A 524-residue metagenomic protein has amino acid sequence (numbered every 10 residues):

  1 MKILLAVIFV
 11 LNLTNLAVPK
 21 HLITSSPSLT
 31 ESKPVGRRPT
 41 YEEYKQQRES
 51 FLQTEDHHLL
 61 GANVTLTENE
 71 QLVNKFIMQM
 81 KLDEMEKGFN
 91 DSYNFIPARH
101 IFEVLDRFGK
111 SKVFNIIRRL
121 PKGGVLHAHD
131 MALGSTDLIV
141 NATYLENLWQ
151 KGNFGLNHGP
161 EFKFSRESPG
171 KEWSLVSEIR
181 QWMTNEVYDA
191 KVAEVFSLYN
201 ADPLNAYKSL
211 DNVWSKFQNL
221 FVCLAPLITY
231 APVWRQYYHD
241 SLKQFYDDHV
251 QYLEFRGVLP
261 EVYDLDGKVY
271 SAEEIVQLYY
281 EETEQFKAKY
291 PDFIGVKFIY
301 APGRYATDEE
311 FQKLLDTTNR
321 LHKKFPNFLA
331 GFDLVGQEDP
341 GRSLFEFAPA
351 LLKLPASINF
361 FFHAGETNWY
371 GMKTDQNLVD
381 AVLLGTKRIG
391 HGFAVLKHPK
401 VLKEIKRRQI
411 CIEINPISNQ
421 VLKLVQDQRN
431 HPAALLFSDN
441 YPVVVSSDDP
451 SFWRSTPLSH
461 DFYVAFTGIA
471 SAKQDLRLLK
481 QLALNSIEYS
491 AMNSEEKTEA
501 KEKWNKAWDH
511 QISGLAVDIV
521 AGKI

Functional and structural regions predicted by a protein language model:
M1-P19: Cleavable N-terminal signal peptides of Sec/SRP-targeted secreted and luminal proteins
K20-F360, E366-C411, N415-I524: Metal-cofactor-binding active-site regions of metalloenzymes
